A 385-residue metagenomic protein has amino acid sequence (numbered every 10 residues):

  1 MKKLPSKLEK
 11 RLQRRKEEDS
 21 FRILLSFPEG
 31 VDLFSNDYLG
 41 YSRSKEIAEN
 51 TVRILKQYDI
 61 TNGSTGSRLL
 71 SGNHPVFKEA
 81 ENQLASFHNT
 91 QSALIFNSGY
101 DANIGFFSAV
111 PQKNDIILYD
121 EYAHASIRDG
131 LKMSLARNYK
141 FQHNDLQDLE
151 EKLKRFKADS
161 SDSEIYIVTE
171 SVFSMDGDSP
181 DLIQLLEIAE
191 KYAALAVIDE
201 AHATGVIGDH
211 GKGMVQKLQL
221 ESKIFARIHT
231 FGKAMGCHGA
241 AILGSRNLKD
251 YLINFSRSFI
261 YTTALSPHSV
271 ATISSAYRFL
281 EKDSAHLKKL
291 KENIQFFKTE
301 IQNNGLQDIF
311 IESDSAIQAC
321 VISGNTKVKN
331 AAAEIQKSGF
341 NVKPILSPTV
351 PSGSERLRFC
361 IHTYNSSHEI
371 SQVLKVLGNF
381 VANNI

Functional and structural regions predicted by a protein language model:
F34-G40, R278, A316-N325, N341-L374: Conserved PLP-binding active-site segment of the aspartate aminotransferase-like
Y41, K289-Q295, L306-S338, I361-T363: Conserved PLP-binding catalytic core of the aspartate aminotransferase-like
K45, E49-R53, S86, K337-S338 (+1 more regions): PLP-dependent enzyme catalytic core of the Aspartate aminotransferase-like
E49, R53-S98: Conserved N-terminal alpha-helix of the aminotransferase class I/II PLP-enzyme fold
F106-A125, E150: Conserved PLP-anchoring active-site segment centered on the Schiff-base-forming lysine
Y139, H143-I198: Active-site phosphate-binding strand-loop segment of PLP-dependent enzymes
H210, Q216-Y251: Active-site PLP attachment segment
A234-I301, D308-F310: PLP-dependent aminotransferase class I/II
